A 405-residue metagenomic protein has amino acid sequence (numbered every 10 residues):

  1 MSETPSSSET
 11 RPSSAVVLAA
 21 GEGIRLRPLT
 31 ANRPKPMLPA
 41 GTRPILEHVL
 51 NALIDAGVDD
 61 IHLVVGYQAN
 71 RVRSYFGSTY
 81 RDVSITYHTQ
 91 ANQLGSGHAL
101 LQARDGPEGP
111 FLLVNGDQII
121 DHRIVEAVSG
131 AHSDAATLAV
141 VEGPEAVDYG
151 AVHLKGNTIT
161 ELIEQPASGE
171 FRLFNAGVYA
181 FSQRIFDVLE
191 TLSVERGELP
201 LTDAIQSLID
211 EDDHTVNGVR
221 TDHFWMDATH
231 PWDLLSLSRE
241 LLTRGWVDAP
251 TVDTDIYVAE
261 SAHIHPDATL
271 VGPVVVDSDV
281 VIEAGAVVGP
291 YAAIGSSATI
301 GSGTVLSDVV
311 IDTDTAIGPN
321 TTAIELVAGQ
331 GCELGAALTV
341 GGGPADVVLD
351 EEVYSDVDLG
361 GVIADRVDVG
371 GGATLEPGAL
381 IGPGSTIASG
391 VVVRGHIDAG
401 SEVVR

Functional and structural regions predicted by a protein language model:
S2-V17, R25, L38-P39, R43-V114: Conserved N-terminal catalytic core of the sugar/cofactor nucleotidyltransferase
G23-P28, V147: Short N-terminal binding/cap micro-motifs at the start of the first secondary-structure element
L50-N51, L101, E108, D121-G130 (+1 more regions): Short alpha-helix within the catalytic core of nucleotide-sugar-dependent glycosyltransferases
L112, S129, K155-V247: Catalytic-core segments of class I nucleotidyltransferases/pyrophosphorylases that form NMP-activated intermediates
N115-I119: The conserved acidic donor/metal-binding loop of glycosyltransferases
R123-D148: Conserved donor-nucleotide/metal-binding helix-loop-beta segment in metal-dependent transferases, i.e., the alpha-helix
E198, S207-S297, G301, V305: Extended, small-residue-rich solenoid/repeat segments and analogous flexible loops that form exposed scaffolds
D308-R405: Glycine-rich hexapeptide-repeat left-handed beta-helix
